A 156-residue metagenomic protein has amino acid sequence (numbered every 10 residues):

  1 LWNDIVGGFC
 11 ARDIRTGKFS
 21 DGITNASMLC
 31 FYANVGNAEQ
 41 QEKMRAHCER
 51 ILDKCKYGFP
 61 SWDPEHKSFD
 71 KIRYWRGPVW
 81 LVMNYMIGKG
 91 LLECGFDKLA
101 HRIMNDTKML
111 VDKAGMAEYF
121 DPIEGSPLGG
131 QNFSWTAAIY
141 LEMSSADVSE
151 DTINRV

Functional and structural regions predicted by a protein language model:
L1-V79, D112-V156: Extended glycan-interaction surfaces of carbohydrate-active proteins
A26-N37, N84-D97, M104: Alpha-helical support elements that line or immediately flank enzyme active sites and cofactor-binding pockets
R45, I103-M104: Inward-facing hydrophobic residues that define packing positions of alpha-helical scaffold repeats
N105-M109: TPR/TPR-like (Sel1-like) alpha-helical repeat modules
